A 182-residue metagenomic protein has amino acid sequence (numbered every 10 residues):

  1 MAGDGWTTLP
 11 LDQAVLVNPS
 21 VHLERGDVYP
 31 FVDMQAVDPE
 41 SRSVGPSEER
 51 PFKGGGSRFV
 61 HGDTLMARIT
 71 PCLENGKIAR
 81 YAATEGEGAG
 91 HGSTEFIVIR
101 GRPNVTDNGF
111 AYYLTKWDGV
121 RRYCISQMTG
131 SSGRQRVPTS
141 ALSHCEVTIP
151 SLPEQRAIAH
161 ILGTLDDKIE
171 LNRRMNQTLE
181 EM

Functional and structural regions predicted by a protein language model:
M1-H22, T148, L152-A159, G163-M182: Non-catalytic DNA-recognition/assembly elements of restriction-modification systems
D4, P30, A89-G90, Y113 (+1 more regions): Residues that recognize and position ribonucleotide moieties
T8-A67, C72-E74, R80-Y81: Sequence-specific dsDNA recognition surfaces
M34, G101, V147: Active-site donor-binding loop signature of nucleotide-sugar glycosyltransferases
G55-S57, H61-W117: A short beta-sheet element
A89-I97, T129-A159: A short glycine-rich beta-alpha junction/loop motif
G109-T139: Short, positively charged
